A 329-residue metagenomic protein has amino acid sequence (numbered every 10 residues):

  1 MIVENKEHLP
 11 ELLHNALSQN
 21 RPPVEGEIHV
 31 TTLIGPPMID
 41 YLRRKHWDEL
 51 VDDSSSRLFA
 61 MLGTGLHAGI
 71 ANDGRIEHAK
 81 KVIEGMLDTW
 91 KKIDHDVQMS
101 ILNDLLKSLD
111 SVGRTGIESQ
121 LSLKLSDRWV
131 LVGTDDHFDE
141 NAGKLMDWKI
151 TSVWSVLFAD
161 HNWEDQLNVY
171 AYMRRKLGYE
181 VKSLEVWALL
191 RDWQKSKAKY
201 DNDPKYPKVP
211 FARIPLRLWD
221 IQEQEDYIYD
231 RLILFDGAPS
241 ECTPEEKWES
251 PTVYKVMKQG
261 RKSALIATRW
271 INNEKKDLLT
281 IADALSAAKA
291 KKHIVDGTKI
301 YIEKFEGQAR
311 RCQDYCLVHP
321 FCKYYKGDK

Functional and structural regions predicted by a protein language model:
M1-K144, W154, F158, R175 (+3 more regions): Metal-dependent nuclease catalytic cores that hydrolyze phosphodiester bonds in DNA/RNA, characterized by
N5, D127, M173-K329: Metal-dependent nuclease catalytic regions and adjoining charged, substrate-binding loops involved in nucleic-acid end
R44, K149, K326: Short, flexible helix/strand-to-coil boundary loops that buttress conserved ligand/catalytic motifs in alpha/beta
G65, D165-M173: Short amphipathic alpha-helical face segments that pack within enzyme cores and frequently flank/anchor catalytic
G116, K144-W148, E180-A188: A structural signal for short, well-ordered beta-strand segments and their strand-loop junctions that often border
L131-V132, H161-N168: Short, amphipathic alpha-helical segments
D136, D147, Q166: Acidic active-site catalytic centers that drive phospho-/nucleotidyl reactions and related ester hydrolyses
T151-E164, P210-A212: Short helix/strand-bridging catalytic loops that position acidic/His residues to coordinate divalent metals and engage
